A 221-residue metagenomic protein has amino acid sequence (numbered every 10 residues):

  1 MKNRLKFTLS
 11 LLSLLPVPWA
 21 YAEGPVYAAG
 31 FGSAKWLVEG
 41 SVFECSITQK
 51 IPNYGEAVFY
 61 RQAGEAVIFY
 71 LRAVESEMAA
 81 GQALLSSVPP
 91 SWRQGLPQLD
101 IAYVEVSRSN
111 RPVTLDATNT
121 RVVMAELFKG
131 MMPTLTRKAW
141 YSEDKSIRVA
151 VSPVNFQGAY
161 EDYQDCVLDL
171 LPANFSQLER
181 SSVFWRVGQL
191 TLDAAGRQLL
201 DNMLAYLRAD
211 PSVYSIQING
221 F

Functional and structural regions predicted by a protein language model:
M1-T8: Bacterial N-terminal signal peptides that target proteins for export
L9-P16: Bacterial N-terminal signal peptides
P18-A22: Sec/Tat signal peptide C-region and signal peptidase I cleavage site
E23-Q82: An ectodomain-focused feature that recognizes extracytoplasmic/extracellular
F69-V104: Extended low-complexity, serine/threonine- and proline-enriched intrinsically disordered segments
N110-F128: Short, solvent-exposed, Trp/other aromatic-anchored flexible loops in extracytoplasmic proteins
V123-A139: Short, aromatic- and glycine-rich surface loops/edge beta-strands on solvent-exposed regions
T134-T136, W140-S215: Periplasmic peptidoglycan-binding/tethering modules of Gram-negative envelope proteins
